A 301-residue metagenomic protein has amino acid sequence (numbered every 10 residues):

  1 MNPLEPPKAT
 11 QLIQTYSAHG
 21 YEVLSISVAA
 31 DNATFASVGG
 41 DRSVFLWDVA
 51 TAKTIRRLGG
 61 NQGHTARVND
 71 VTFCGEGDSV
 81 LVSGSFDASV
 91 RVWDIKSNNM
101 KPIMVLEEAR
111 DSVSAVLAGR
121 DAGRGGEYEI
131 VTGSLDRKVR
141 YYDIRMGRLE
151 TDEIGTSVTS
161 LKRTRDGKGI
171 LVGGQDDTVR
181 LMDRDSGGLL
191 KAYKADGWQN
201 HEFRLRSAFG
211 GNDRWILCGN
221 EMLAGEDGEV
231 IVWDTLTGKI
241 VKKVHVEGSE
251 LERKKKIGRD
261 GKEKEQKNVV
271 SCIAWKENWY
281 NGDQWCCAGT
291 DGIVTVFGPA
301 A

Functional and structural regions predicted by a protein language model:
M1-I13, G20-Y21, S43-V68, C74-V80 (+6 more regions): Per-blade loop-tip surfaces of WD-repeat and WD-like beta-propellers in eukaryotic adaptors/scaffolds
I26-A33, V38, V71-S79, L117-E127 (+5 more regions): Loop/turn segments within WD40 beta-propeller blades
S37-D41, V49, S83-D87, I95 (+4 more regions): Conserved strand-to-loop turn within each blade of WD40 beta-propeller repeats
V68, R204-A208, V270-C272: Signature of short aromatic-glycine-proline-rich micro-motifs recurring in repeat-based ectodomains
T156-V158, K162, G174-D177: C-terminal extracellular loops and terminal segments of Gram-negative outer membrane beta-barrel proteins
G173, D177, W198-T235: Loop/turn-rich, solvent-exposed surfaces of beta-rich toroidal or solenoidal domains
G258-K267: Intrinsically disordered, low-complexity acidic Ser/Thr-rich regulatory segments
S271-A301: Blade-level signature of beta-propeller repeat domains, shared across WD40, Kelch, NHL, RCC1 and BNR/Asp-box propellers
